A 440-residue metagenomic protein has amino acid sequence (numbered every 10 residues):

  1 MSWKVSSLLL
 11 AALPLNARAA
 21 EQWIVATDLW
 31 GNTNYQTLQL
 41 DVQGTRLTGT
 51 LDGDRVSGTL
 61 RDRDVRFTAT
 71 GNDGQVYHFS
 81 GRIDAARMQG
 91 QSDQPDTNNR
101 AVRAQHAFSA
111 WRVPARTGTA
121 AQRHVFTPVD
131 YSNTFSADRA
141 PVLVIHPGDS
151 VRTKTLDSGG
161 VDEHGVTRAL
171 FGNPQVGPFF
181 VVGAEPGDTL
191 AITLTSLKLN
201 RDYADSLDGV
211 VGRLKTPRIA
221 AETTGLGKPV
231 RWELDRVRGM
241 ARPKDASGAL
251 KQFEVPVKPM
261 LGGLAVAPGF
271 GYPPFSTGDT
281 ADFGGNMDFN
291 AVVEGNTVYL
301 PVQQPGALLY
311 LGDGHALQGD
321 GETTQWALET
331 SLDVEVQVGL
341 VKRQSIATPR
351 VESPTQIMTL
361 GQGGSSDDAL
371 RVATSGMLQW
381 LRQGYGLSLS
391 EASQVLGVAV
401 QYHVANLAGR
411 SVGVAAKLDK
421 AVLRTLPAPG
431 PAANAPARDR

Functional and structural regions predicted by a protein language model:
L15-A19: Sec/Tat signal peptide C-region and signal peptidase I cleavage site
A20-A104: Central antiparallel beta-sheet cores of small beta-barrel/beta-sandwich binding domains
T117-T167: N-terminal, Lys/Arg-enriched amphipathic/low-complexity engagement segments that precede the first folded domain
T127-S136, A169-Q175, F275-F283: Short, structured beta-strand/loop micro-motifs enriched in basic residues and often containing a Trp
S158-A169, L197-L207, G306-A316, A405-A408: Short, Lys/Arg- and Gly-enriched loop/turn segments at beta-strand edges
S196-V292: Intrinsically disordered, low-complexity linker/loop segments enriched in Gly/Pro and charged/polar residues
P259-L261, A265-N286, N290-D367: Conserved mixed alpha/beta catalytic, RNA-binding, or beta-rich assembly cores of soluble enzyme, regulatory
